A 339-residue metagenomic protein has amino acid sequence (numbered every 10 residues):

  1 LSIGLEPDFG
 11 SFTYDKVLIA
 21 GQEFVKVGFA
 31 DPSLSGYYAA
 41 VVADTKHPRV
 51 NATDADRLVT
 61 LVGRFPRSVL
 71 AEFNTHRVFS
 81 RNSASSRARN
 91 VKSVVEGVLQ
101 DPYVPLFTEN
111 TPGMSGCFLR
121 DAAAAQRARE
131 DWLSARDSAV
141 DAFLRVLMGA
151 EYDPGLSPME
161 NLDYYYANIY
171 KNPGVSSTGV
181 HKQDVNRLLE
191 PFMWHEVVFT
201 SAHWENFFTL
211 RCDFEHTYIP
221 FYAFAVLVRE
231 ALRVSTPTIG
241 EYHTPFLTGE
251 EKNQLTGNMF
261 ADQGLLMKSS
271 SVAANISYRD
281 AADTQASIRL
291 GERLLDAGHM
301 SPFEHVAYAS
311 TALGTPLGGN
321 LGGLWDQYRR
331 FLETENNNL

Functional and structural regions predicted by a protein language model:
L1-L339: A conserved ligand/cofactor-binding region detector
